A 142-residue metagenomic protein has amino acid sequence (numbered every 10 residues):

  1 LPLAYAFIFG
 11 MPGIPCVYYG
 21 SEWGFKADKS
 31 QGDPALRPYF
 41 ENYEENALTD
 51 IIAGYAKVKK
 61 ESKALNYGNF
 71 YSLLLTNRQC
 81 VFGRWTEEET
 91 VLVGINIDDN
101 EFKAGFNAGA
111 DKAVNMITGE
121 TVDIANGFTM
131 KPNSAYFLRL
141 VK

Functional and structural regions predicted by a protein language model:
P2, G10-V17, S21-K142: Carbohydrate-interacting/catalytic domains
